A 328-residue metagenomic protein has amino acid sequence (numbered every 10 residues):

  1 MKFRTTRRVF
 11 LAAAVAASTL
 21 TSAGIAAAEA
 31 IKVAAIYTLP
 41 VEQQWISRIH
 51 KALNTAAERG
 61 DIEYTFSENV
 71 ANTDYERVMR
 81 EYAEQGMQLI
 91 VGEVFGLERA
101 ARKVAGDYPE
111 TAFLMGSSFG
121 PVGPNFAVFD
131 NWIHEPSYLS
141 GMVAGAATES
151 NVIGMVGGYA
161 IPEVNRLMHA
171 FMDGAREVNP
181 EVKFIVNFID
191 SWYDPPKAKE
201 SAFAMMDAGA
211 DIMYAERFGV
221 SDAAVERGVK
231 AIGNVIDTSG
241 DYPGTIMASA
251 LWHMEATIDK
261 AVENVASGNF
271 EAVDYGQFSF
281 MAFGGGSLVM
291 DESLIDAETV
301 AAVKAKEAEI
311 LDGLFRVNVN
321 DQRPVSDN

Functional and structural regions predicted by a protein language model:
R7-L11: N-terminal export leaders
S22-I25: N-terminal signal peptide c-region/cleavage motif recognized by signal peptidases
K32-A52, A56-R59, T65-Y75, F95 (+1 more regions): Extracytoplasmic "Venus flytrap"
A35, M87-V94, L114-G116, A208-F218 (+1 more regions): Periplasmic-binding protein-like
L53, L139-V182, V186, D274-I295: An alpha-beta-alpha
G106-N131, V235-T245: Flexible loop/hinge segments that line or gate small-molecule binding clefts
P121-V143, M155-A160, P243-A256: Short beta-strand elements at the ligand-binding edges of bilobed clamshell
S267-N328: Hinge/cleft segment of the Venus flytrap/periplasmic-binding protein
